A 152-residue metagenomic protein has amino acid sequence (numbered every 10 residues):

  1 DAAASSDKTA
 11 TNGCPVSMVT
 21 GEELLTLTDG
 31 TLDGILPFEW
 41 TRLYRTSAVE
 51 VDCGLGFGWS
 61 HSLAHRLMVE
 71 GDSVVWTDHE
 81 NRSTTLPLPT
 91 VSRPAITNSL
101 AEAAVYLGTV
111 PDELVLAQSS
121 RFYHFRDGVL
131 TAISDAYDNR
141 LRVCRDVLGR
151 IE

Functional and structural regions predicted by a protein language model:
D1-V91: Short secondary-structure "cap/edge" segments that initiate or terminate local elements
T46, F57, D72-E152: Extended charged/polar low-complexity repeat regions
